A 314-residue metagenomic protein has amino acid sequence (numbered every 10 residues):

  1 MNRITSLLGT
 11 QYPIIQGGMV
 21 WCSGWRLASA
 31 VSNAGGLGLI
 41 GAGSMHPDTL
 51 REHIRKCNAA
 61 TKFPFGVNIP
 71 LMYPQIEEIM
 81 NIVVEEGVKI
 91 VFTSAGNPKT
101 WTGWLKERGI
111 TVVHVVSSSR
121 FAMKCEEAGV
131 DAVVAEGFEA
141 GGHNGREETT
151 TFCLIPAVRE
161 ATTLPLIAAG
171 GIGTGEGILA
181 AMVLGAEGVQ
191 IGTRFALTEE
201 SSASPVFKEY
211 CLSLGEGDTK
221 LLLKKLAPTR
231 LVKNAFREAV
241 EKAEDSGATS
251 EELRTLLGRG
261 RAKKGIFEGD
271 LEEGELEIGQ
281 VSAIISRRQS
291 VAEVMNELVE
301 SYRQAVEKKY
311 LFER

Functional and structural regions predicted by a protein language model:
M1-A161, P165: Active-site entrance/lid segments in N-terminal catalytic domains of soluble metabolic enzymes
M19, G171-I172: Active-site metal-binding loops of divalent metal-dependent hydrolases
V115, G170-G171: Conserved acidic functional residues
G145-I167, G173-R314: Conserved active-site-proximal phosphate/metal-binding subdomains
